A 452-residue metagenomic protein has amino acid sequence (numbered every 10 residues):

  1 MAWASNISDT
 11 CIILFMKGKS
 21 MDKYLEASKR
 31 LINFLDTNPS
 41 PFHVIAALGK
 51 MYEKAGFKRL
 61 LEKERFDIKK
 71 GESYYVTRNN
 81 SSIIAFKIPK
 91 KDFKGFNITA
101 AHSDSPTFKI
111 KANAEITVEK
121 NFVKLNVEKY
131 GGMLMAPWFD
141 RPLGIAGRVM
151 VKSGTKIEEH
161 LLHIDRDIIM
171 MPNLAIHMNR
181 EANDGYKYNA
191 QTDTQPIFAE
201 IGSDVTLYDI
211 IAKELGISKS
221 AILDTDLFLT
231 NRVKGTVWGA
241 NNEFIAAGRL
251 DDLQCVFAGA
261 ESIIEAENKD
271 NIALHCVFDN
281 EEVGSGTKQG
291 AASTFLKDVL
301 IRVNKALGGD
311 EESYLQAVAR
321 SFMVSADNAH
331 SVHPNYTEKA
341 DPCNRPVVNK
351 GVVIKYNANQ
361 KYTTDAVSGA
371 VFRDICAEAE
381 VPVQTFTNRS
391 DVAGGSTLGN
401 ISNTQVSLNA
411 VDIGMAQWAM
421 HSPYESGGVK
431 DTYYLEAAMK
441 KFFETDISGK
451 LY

Functional and structural regions predicted by a protein language model:
M1-Y452: N-terminal hydrophobic/helix-forming segments and targeting peptides
